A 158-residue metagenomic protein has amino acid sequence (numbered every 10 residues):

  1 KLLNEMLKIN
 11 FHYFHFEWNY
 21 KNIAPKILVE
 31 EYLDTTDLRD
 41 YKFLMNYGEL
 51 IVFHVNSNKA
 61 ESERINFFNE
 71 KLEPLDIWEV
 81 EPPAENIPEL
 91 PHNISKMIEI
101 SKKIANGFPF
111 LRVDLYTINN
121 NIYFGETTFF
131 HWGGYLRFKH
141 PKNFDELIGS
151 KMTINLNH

Functional and structural regions predicted by a protein language model:
K1-E81: Phosphate-binding site of ATP-dependent enzymes
L3-L7, E30, S95-I98, K102 (+3 more regions): Generic detector of well-ordered alpha-helical segments enriched in charged/polar residues, highlighting helical
E17-L28, F68-I122: A long amphipathic alpha-helix within ATP-dependent nucleotide-binding catalytic cores
T36-L38, M45-I51, N106-F110, N119-Y123 (+1 more regions): Coil-to-beta-strand transition motifs
F43, D114, T127: PAPS/PAP-binding and catalytic site of the sulfotransferase fold
A60-S62, F67-E70, A84-E85, G134 (+1 more regions): General N-terminal targeting signals
E99, T117-H158: C-terminal active-site "lid" helix and adjoining low-complexity regulatory extension at the edge of ATP-using catalytic
